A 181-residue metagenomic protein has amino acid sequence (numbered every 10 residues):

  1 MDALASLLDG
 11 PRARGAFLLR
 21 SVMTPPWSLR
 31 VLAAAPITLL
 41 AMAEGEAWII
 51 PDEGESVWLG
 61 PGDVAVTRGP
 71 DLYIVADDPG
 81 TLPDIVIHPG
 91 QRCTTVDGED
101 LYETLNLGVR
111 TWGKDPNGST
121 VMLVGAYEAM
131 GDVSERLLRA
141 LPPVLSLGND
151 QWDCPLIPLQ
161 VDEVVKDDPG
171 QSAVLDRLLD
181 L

Functional and structural regions predicted by a protein language model:
M1-V64, D71-G113: Generic protein-terminus/edge-of-domain signal
L18, V22-T24, P70, D132 (+2 more regions): Residue-level signal for pocket-adjacent positions within structured domains
A43, G69, R177-L181: A structural signal for well-ordered alpha-helical segments within the folded catalytic domains of diverse enzymes
A65-R68, M122-V124: Short hydrophobic-aromatic micro-motifs
E99-L181: Amphipathic alpha-helical segments enriched in hydrophobic/aromatic residues interleaved with Lys/Arg
